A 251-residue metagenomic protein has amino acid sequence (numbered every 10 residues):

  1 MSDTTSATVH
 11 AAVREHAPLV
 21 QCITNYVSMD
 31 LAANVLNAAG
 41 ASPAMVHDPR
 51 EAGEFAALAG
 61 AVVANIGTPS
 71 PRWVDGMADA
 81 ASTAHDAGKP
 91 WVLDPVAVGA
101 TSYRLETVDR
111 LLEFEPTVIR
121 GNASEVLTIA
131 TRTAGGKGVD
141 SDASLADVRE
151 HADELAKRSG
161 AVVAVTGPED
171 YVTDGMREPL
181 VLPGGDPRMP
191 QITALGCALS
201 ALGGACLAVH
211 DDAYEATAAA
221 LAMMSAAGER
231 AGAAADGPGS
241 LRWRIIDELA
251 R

Functional and structural regions predicted by a protein language model:
M1-P43: Glycine-rich phosphate/adenosyl-contacting loop at the front of the ribokinase-like
G40, A87-G88, G160: Glycine-centered short loops/turns at secondary-structure junctions
N65, W73-N122: Glycine/small-residue-rich loop that forms an oxyanion/phosphate-binding "nest" at active or ligand-binding sites
Y103-P179: Conserved phosphate/ATP/ADP-binding segment of small-molecule kinases
T128, Q191-A222: Short, small-residue alpha-helix embedded
H151-A156, A213-G228, I246: Short, well-structured alpha-helical segments that form the helix of a local strand-helix-strand
L180-T193: Short pre-catalytic strand/loop immediately N-terminal to key active-site residues, enriched for Gly-Thr
S225-R251: Charged C-terminal helix
